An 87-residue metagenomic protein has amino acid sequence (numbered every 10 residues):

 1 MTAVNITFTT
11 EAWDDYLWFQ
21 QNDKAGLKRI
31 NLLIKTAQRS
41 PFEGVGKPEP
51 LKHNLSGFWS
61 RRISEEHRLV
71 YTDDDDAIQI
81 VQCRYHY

Functional and structural regions predicted by a protein language model:
M1-N5, E11-L27, V45, W59-R68 (+1 more regions): Enriched for short, Lys/Arg-rich terminal
R29-L32: Amphipathic alpha-helical interaction segments
K35-R62: A short, surface-exposed loop/turn module that caps and links secondary-structure elements
